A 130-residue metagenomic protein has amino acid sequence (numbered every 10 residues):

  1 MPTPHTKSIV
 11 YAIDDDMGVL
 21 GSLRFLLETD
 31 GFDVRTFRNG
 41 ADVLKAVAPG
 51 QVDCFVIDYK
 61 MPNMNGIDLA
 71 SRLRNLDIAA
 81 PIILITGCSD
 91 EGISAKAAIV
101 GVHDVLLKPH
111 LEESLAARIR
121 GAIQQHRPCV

Functional and structural regions predicted by a protein language model:
M1-Y11, M17, K45, E113-V130: Non-catalytic signal-transmission and effector/linker regions of two-component phosphorelay proteins
T6-G18, L23-L27, F55: Conserved acidic segment of CheY-like receiver
R38-N39, N65-L69, S89: Acidic catalytic/metal-coordinating carboxylates
K45, I67-I78: Short amphipathic alpha-helix used as the core "switch/output" element in two-component signaling
G50-I57: Active-site beta3 strand of CheY-like receiver
V52, G66, A97-H103: As written
M61: Receiver (REC) domain active-site loop signature in two-component systems and cognate sites in sensor histidine kinases
